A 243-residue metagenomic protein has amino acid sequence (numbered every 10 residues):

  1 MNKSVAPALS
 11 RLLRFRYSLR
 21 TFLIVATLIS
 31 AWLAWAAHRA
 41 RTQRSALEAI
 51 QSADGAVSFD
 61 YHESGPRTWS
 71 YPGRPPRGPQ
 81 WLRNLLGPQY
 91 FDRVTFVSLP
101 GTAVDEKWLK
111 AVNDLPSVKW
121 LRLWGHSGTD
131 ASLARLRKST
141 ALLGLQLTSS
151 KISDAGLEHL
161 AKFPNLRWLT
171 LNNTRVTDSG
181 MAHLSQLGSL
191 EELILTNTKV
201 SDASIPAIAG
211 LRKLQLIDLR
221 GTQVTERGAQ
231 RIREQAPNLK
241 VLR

Functional and structural regions predicted by a protein language model:
M1-L13: N-terminal Lys/Arg-rich, disordered targeting/topogenic segments
R20-W35: Hydrophobic membrane-insertion alpha-helices, especially the h-region of bacterial N-terminal signal peptides
A40-G55: Alpha-helical transmembrane signal-anchor/signal-peptide segments
S52-A155, R167-W168: LRR N-terminal entry segment and analogous cap-like coil->beta motifs
Q89-T95, D114-W120, R137-G144, A161-W168 (+3 more regions): Leucine-rich repeat
K107-W108, T129-S132, S153-G156, T177-G180 (+2 more regions): The leucine-rich repeat
L109-V112, L133-L136, L157-L160, M181-L184 (+2 more regions): Hydrophobic anchor residues at the C-terminal helix/turn of individual leucine-rich repeat
